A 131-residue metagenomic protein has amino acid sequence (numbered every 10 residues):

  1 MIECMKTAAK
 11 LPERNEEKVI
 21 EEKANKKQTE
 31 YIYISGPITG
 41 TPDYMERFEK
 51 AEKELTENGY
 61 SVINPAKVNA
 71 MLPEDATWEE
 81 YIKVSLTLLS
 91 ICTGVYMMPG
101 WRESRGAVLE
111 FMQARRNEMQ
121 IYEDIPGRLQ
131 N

Functional and structural regions predicted by a protein language model:
M1-N131: Conserved catalytic or regulatory cores that recognize and/or transform ribose-phosphate-containing ligands
